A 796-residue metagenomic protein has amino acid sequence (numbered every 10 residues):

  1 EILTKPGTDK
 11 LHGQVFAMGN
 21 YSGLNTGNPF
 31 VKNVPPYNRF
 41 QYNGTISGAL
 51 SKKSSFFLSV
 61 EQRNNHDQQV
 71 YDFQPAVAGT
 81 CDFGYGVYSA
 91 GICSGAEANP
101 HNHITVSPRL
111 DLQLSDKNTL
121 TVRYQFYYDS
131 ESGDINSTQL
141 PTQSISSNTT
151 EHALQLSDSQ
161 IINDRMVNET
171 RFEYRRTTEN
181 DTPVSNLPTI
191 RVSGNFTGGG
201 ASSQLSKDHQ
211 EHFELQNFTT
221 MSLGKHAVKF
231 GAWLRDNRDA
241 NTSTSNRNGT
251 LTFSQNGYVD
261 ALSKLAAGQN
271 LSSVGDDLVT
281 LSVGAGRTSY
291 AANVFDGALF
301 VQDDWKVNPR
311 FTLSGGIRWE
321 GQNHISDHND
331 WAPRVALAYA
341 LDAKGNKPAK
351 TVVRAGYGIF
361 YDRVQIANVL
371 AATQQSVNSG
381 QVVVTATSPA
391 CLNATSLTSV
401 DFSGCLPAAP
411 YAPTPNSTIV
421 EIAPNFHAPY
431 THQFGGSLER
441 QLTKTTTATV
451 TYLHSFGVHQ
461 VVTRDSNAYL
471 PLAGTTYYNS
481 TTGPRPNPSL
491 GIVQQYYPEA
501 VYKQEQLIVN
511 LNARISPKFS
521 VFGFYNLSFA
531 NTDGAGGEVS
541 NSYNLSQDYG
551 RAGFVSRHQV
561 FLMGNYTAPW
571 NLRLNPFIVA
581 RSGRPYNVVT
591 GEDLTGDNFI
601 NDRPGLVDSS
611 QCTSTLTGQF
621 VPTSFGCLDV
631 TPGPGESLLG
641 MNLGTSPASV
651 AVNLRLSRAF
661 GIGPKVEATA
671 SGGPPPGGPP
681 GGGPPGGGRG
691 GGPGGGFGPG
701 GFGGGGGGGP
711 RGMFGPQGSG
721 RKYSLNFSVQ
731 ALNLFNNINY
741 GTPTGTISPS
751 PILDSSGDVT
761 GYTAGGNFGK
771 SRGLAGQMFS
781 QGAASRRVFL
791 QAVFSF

Functional and structural regions predicted by a protein language model:
E1-N20, T26, Q41-K53: A beta-strand signature from Gram-negative outer-membrane beta-barrel systems, especially the internal plug domain
V15-Y21, L58-Q62, V122-F126, T170-R176 (+9 more regions): Transmembrane beta-barrel strands of outer-membrane/channel proteins
Y37-S130, S146-Y174, P333: Transmembrane beta-barrel wall of Gram-negative outer-membrane proteins
F40-G44, I104-P108, T150-L156, F172 (+12 more regions): Hydrophobic, lipid-facing positions within transmembrane beta-strands of outer-membrane proteins
N64-G91, I162, M166-N195, K225 (+9 more regions): A surface-exposed, glycine/aromatic-enriched loop/edge motif typical of exported proteins
F83, C93-E97, E211, A227-K350 (+2 more regions): Signature of Gram-negative outer-membrane beta-barrel scaffolds
N102, L112-A298: Replace "related TpsB outer-membrane translocases also match" with "some related outer-membrane beta-barrels such as
R310, H324, N346, P415-I419 (+2 more regions): Short, solvent-exposed micro-motifs at the edges of structured domains
